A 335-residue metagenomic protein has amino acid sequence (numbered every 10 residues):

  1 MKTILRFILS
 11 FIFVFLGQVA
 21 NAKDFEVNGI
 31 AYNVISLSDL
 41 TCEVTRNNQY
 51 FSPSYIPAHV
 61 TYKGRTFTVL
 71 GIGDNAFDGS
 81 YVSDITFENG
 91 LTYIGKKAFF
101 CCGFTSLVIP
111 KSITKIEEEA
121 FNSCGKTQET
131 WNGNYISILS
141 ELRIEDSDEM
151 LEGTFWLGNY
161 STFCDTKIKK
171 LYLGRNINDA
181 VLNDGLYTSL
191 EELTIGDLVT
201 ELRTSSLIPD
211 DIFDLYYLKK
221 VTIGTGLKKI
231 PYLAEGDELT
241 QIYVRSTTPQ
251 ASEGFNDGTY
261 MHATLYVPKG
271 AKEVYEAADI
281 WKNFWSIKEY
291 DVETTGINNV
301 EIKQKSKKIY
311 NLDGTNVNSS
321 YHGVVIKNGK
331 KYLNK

Functional and structural regions predicted by a protein language model:
K2-S10: Sec-dependent signal peptide recognition, specifically the positively charged N-region followed immediately by
T3, V324-K335: C-terminal tail/sorting-segment detector
L16-A22: Sec/Tat signal peptide C-region and signal peptidase I cleavage site
A20, H262-E293: Extracellular/surface-exposed low-complexity segments
A22-N33: Boundary/junction segments of secreted and surface-exposed precursor proteins
V27-G29, D39, N48-G71, S80-Y93 (+7 more regions): Structural signature of tandem-repeat unit edges
D74-N75, G95-A98, E117-N122, N159-T162 (+2 more regions): Consensus positions within tandem repeat domains that build extended binding/scaffold surfaces
D291-D313: Residue-level detector of functionally pivotal "anchor" positions at catalytic/ligand-binding pockets or at interdomain
